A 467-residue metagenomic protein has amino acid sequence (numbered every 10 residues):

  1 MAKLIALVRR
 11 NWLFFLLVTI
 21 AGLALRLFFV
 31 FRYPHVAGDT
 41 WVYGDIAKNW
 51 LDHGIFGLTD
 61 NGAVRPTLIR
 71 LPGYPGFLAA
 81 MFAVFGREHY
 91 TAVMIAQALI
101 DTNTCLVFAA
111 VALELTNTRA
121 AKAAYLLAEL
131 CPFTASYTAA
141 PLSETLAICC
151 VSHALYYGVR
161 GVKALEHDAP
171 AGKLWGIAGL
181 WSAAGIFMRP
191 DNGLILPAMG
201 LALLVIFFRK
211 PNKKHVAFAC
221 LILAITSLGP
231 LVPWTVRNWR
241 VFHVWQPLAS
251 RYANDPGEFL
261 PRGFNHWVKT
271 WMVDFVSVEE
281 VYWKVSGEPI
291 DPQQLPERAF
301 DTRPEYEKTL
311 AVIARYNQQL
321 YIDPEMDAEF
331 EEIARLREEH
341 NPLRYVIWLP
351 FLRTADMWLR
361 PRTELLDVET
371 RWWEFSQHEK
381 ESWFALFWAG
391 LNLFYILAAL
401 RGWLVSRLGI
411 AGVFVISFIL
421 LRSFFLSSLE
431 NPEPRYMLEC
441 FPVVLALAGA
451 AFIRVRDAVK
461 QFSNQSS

Functional and structural regions predicted by a protein language model:
V8, W12, A92, N103-L130 (+4 more regions): Transmembrane-helix signature of polytopic, membrane-embedded enzymes that assemble or transfer cell-envelope glycans
G22-L25, A124-P132, H153-Y156, S182-I186: Short helix- or helix-capping micro-motifs that position conserved polar/aromatic residues at function-defining sites
V36-A37, F133, A139-L146, D191: Short acidic/glycine- and proline-prone juxtamembrane loop motifs at membrane-interface regions of multi-pass membrane
W41-P66, G73-G76, A80: Extracytosolic helix-loop segments that constitute the early lumenal/periplasmic catalytic or substrate-binding loops
P72-G76, V84-L106, Y125, Y137 (+1 more regions): Loop-to-helix entry region of an early transmembrane alpha helix in multi-pass inner-membrane enzymes
T91-A92, Q319-L320, A328-E332, L336-I419: Membrane-interface anchor segments at the N-terminal boundary of transmembrane helices in multi-pass membrane enzymes
I95-T116, H153, Y157, L397-R401: Transmembrane-helix motifs of polytopic, lipid-linked glycan transferases
P247-T363: Membrane-proximal stem/loop segments at transmembrane-domain junctions that anchor or position
